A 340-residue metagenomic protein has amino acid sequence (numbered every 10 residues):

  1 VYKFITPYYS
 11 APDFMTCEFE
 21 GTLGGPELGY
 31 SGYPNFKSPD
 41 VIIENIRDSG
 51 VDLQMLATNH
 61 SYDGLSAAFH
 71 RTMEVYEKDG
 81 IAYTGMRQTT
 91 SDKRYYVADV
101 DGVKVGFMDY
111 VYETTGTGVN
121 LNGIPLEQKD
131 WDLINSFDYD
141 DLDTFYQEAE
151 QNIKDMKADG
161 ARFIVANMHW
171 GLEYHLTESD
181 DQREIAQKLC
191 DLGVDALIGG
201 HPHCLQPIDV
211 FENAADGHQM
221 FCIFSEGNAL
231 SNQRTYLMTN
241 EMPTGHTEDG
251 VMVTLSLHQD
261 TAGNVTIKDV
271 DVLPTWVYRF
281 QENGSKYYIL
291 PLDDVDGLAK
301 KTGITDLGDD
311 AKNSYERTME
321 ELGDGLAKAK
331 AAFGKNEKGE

Functional and structural regions predicted by a protein language model:
V1-E340: Acidic, metal/ion-coordinating pockets
